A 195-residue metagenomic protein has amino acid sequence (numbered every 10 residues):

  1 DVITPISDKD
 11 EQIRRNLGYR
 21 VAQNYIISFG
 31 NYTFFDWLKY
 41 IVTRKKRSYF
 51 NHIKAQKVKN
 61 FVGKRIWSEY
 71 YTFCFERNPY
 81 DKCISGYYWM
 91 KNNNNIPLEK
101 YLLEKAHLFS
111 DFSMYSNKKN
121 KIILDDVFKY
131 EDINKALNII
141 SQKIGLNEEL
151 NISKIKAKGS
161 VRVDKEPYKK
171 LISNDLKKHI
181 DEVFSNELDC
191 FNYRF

Functional and structural regions predicted by a protein language model:
D1-F195: Membrane-interface amphipathic segments in extracytoplasmic regions
